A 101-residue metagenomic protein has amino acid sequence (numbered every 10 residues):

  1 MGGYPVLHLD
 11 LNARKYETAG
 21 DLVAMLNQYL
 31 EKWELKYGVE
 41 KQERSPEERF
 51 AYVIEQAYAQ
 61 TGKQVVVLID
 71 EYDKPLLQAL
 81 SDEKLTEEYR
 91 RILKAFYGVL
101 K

Functional and structural regions predicted by a protein language model:
M1-K101: Phosphate-binding site recognition
